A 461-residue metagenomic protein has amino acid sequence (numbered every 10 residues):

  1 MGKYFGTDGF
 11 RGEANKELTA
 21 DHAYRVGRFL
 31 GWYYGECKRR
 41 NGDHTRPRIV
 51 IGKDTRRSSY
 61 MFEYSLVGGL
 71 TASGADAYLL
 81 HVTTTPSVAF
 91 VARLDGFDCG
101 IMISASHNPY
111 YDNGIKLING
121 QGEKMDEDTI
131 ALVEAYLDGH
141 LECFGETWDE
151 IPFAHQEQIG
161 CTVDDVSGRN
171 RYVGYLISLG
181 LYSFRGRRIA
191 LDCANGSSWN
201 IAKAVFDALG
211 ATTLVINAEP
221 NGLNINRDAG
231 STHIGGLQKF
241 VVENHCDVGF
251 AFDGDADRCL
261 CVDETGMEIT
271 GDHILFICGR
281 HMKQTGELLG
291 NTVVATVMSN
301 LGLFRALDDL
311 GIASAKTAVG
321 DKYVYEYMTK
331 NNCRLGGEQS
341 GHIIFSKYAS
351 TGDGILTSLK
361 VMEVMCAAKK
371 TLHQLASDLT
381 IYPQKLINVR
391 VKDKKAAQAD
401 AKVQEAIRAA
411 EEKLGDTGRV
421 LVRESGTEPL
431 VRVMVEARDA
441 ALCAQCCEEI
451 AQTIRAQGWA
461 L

Functional and structural regions predicted by a protein language model:
M1-G68, A72-S73, T162-I189, K395 (+1 more regions): An N-terminal, well-structured beta->alpha segment
F5-G6, I51, A77-V82, M102-I103 (+7 more regions): General beta-strand structural signal in soluble alpha/beta enzymes
E13, N113-V241: Gly/Ser/Thr-enriched, mixed-charge loops and adjacent short helices that form phosphate/oxyanion-binding elements
R40, R48-D112, A204-V262: N-terminal small/polar loop signature for handling phosphorylated ligands or for N-terminal nucleophile
G52-D54, L191-C193, D263, K347 (+1 more regions): Short glycine-centered, acidic/aromatic-flanked micro-motifs in structured strand/loop junctions that mark active-site
A131-V173, S178, E264-G337, I344-F345: Proline/glycine-rich low-complexity loops and linkers
V248, T285-L461: Phosphate-binding and adjacent anionic-ligand microenvironments
